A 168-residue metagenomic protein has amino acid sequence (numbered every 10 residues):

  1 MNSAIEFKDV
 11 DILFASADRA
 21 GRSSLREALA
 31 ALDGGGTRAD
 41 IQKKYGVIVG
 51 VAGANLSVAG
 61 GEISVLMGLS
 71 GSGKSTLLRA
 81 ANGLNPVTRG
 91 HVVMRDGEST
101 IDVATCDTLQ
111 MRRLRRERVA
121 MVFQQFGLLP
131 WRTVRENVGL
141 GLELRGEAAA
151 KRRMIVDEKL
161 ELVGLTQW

Functional and structural regions predicted by a protein language model:
D9-V49: Pre-NBD coupling/linker segments of ABC/ABC-like ATPases
S24-D40, R95-D102, G139, E143 (+1 more regions): Conserved ABC ATPase "signature" region
T37, I41-I48, T100-A120, L144 (+1 more regions): ABC ATPase NBD coupling module
M67-L69: The feature captures the beta-strand-to-loop junction immediately N-terminal to the Walker
N82: Helix-to-loop junction immediately C-terminal to a conserved catalytic motif
T88-V93: Conserved coupling/switch loops of ABC nucleotide-binding domains, chiefly the family-specific signature
R132-G139: Short coil-to-helix segment of the ABC ATPase nucleotide-binding domain corresponding to the Q-loop/switch region
